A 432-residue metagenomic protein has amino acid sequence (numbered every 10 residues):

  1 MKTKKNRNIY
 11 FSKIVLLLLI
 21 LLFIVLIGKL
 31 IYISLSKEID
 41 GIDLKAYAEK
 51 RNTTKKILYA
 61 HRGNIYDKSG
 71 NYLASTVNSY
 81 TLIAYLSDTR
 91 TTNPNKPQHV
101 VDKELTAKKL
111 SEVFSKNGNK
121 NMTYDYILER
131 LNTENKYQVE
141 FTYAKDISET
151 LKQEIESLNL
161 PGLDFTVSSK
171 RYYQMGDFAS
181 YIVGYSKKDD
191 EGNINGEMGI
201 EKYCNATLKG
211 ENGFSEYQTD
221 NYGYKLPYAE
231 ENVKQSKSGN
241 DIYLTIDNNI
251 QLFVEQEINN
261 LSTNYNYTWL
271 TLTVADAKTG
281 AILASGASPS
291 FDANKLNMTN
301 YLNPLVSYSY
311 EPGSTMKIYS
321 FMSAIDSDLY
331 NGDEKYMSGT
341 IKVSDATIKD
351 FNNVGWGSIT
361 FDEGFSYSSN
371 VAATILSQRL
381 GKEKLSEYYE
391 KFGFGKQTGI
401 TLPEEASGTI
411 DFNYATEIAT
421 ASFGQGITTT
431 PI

Functional and structural regions predicted by a protein language model:
M1-N294, S386-K391: Periplasmic/cell-envelope proteins involved in peptidoglycan metabolism and beta-lactam response
Y72-A74, Y80, D220-E231, L270-G313 (+1 more regions): Beta-lactam-recognizing serine transpeptidase/beta-lactamase-like catalytic domain environment
